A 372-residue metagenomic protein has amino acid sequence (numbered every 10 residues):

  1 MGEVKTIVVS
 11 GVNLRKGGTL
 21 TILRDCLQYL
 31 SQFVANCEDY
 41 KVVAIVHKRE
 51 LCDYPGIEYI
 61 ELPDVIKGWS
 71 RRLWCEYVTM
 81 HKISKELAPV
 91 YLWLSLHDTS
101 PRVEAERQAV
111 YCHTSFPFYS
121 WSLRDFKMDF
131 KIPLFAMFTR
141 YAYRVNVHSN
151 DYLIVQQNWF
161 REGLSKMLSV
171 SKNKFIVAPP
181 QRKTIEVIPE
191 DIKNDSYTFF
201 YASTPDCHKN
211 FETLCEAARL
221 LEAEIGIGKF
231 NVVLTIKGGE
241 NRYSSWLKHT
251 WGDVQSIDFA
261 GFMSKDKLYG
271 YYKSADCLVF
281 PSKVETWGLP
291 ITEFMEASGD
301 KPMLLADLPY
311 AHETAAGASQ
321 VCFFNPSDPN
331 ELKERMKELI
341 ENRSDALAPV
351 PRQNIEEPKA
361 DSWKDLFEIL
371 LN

Functional and structural regions predicted by a protein language model:
V8-V9, D191-K209, C215-A218: Conserved donor-binding/catalytic core segment of Leloir-type glycosyltransferases
I45-H47, K229-W246, G261: Glycosyltransferase donor-sugar binding loop
S84, G270-A275: Short alpha-helical donor nucleotide-sugar binding micro-motif in glycosyltransferases
I132-L153: Membrane-proximal helix-turn-helix segments that form the acceptor-binding/catalytic region of lipid-linked
S244-D266: Nucleotide-activated donor-binding/catalytic signature segment of Leloir-type glycosyltransferases, i.e., the conserved
K283: Aromatic "clamp/platform" in nucleotide-sugar-dependent glycosyltransferases that forms part of the donor/acceptor
F294-D307: Short hydrophobic beta-strand element within catalytic cores of glycosyltransferases and related nucleotide-activated
L305, V321-N330, E338-R343: Conserved acidic donor-binding segment of nucleotide-sugar-dependent glycosyltransferases
